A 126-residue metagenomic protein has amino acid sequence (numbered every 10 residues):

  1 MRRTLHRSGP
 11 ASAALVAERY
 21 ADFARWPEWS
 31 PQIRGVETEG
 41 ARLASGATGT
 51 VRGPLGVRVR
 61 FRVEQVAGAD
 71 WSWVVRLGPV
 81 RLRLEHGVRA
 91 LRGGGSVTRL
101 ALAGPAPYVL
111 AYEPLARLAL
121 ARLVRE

Functional and structural regions predicted by a protein language model:
M1-A41: Hydrophobic ligand-binding cavity/cleft-lining segments
S8-S12, R52, E64, R89 (+1 more regions): Solvent-exposed residues in well-ordered beta-strands and their adjoining turns, especially edge/terminal strands
A13, G56, E113-A116: A structural signal for well-ordered alpha-helical scaffolds and beta->alpha junctions
V16, G46, L115-L118: Residue-level detector of intrinsically disordered, flexible termini and proteolytic processing junctions
P27, E37-R83, G95-R99: Glycine-rich portal/gate segments that line the openings of hydrophobic small-molecule binding cavities
S72-E126: Beta-strand/loop substructures that line and gate deep hydrophobic ligand-binding cavities in soluble
